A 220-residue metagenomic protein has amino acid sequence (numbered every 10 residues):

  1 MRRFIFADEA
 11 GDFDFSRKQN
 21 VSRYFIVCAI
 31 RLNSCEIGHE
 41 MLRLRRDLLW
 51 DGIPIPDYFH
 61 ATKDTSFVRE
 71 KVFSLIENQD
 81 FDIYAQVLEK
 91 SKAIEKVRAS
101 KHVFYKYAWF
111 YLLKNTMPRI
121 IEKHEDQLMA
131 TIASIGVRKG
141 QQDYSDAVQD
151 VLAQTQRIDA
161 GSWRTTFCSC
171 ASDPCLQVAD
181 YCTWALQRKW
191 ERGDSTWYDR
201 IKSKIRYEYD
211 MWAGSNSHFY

Functional and structural regions predicted by a protein language model:
M1-Y220: Phosphate-ester processing/binding pockets and catalytic centers
